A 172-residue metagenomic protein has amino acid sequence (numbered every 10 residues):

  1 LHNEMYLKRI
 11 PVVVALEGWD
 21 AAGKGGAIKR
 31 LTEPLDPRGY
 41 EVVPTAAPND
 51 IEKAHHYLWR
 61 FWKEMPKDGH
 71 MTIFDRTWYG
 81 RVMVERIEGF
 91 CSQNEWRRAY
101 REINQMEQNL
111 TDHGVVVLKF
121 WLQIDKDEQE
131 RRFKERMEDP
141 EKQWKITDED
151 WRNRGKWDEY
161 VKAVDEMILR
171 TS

Functional and structural regions predicted by a protein language model:
L1-S172: Glycine-rich phosphate-binding loop of ATP-dependent small-molecule kinases
